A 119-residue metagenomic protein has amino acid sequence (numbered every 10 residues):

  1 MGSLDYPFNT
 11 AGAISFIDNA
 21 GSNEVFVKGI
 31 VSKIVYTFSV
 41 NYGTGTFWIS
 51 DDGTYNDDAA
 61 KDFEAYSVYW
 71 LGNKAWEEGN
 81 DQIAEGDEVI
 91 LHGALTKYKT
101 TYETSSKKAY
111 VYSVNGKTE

Functional and structural regions predicted by a protein language model:
M1-E119: OB-fold single-stranded nucleic acid-binding module
